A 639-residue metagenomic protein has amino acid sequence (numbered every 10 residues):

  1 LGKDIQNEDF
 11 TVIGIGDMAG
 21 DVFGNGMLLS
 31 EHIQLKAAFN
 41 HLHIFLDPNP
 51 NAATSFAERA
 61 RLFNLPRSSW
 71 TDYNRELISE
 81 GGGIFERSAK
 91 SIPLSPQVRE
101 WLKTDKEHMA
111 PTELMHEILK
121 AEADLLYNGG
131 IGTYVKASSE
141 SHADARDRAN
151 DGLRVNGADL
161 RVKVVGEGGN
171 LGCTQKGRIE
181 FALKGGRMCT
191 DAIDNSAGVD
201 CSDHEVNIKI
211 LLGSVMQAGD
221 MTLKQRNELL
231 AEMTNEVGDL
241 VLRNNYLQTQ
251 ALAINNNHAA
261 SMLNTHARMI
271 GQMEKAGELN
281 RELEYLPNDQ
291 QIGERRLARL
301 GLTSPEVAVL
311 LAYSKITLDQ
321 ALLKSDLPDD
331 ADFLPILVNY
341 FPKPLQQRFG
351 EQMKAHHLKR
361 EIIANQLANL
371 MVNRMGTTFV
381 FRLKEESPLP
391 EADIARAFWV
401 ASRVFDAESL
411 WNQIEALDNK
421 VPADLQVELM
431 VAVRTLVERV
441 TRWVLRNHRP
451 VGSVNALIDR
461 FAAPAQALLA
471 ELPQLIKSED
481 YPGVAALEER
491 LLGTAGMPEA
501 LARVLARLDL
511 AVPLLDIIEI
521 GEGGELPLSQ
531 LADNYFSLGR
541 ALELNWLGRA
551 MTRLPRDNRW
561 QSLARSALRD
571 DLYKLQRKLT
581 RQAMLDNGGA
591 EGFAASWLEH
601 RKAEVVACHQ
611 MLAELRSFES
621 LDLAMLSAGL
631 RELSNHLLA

Functional and structural regions predicted by a protein language model:
L1-A639: Non-transmembrane, aqueous-exposed alpha-helical and coiled segments at domain scale
